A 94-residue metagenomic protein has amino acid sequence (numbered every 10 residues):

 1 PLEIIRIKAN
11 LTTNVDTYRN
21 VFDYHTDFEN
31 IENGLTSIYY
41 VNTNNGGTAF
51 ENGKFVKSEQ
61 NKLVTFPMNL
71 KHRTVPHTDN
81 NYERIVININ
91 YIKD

Functional and structural regions predicted by a protein language model:
P1-L63, N69, T74-V86, N90-D94: Fe(II)/2-oxoglutarate oxygenase catalytic core
